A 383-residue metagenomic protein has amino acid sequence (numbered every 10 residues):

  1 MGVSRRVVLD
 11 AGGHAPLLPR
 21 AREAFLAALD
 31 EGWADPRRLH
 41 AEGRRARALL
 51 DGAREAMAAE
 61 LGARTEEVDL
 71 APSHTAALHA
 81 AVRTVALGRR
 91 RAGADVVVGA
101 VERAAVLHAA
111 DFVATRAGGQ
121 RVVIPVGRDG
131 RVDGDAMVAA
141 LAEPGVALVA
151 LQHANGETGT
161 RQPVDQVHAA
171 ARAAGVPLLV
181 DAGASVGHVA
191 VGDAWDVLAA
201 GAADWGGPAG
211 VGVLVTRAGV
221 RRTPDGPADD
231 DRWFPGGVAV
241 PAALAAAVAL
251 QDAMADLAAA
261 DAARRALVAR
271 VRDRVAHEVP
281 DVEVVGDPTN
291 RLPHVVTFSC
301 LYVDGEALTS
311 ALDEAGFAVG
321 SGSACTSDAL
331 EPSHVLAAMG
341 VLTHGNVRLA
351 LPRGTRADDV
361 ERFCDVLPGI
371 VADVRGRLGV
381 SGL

Functional and structural regions predicted by a protein language model:
M1-L383: Pyridoxal 5′-phosphate
